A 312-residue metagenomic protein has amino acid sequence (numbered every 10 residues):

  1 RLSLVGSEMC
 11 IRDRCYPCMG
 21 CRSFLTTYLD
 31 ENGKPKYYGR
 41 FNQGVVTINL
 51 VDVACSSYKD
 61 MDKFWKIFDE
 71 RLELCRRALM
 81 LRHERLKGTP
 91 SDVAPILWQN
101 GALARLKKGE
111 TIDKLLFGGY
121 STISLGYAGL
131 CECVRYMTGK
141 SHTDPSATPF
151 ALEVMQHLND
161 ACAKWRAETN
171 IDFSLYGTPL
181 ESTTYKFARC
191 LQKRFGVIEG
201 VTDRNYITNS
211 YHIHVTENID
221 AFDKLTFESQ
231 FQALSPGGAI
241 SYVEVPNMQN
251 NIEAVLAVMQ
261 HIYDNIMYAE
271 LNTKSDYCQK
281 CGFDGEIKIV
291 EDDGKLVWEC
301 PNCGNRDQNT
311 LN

Functional and structural regions predicted by a protein language model:
R1-G6, I11: Single conserved hydrophobic/aromatic residue that forms the stacking wall/gate of nucleotide- or nucleobase-binding
C15-T111: Function-dense linear segments that define catalytic or interfacial modules in macromolecule-processing proteins
R40, F117-V134, K186, Q308-N312: Conserved phosphate/anionic-ligand binding catalytic regions in large, soluble enzymes, centered on
R40, W98-A102, L115-G126, A147-F150 (+2 more regions): Secondary-structure capping and boundary motifs in well-ordered enzyme cores
A78-W98, P145-A147, C162-Y176, A269-K274: Flexible, glycine/charged-enriched surface loops at secondary-structure junctions
G88-K108, E153-M155, I171-K186, S275-G285: A glycine-rich phosphate-binding loop feature that marks nucleotide/adenosyl-phosphate handling sites
L180-Y185, L191-E291, D307: Catalytic alpha/beta core of large soluble enzyme barrels
D292-R306: Cysteine-rich micro-motifs
